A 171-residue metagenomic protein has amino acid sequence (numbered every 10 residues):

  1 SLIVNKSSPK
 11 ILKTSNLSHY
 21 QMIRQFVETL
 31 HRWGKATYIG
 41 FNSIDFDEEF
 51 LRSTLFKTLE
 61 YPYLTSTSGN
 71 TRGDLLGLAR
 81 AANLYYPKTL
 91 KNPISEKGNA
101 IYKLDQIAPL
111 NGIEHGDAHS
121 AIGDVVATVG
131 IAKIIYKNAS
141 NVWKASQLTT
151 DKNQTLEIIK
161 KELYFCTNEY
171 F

Functional and structural regions predicted by a protein language model:
S1-P9, T29-V142, S146: Metal-dependent phosphoesterase core characteristic of DEDDh/y 3'-5' exonuclease domains
V4-I23: Metal-dependent phosphoesterase signature
K13-N16, E48-R52, K161: Short linear motifs at secondary-structure transitions and domain/linker junctions
M22-L30: Generic hydrophobic alpha-helical segments
K133-F171: Acidic two-metal-ion nuclease catalytic site recognized across multiple nuclease folds, prominently DnaQ/RNase D-T
